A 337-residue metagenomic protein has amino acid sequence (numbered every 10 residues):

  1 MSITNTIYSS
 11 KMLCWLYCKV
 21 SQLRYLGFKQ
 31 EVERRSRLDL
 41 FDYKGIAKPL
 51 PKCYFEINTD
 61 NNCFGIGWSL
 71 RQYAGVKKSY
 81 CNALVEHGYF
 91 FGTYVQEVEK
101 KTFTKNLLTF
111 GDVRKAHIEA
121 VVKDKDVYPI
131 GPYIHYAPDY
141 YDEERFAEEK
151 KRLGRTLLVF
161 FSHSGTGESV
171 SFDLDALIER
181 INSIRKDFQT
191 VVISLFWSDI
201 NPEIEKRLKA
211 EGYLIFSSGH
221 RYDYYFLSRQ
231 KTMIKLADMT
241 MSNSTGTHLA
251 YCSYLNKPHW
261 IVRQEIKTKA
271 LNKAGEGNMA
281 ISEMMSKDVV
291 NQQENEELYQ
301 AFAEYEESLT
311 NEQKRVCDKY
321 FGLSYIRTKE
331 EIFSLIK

Functional and structural regions predicted by a protein language model:
I3, I7-Y8, M12-P129, P138: Active-site and donor-binding regions of nucleotide-sugar-utilizing enzymes
T102-L107, T190-V191, L236-M239: Short active-site oxyanion
T102-N106, V113, I118, K319-K337: C-terminal non-catalytic accessory extensions
L108-G111, F160-S162, I193-S198, S218-G219 (+2 more regions): Short His-Asn-centered micro-motif
Y133: Carbohydrate-associated surface elements
P138-I204: Conserved catalytic-core segment of nucleotide-activated headgroup transferases in glycan assembly
D199-L255, H259: Donor nucleotide-activated moiety binding/catalytic core segment of transferases that use nucleotide-activated donors
T247-E330: Catalytic binding pocket for nucleotide-activated donors in carbohydrate/polymer assembly enzymes
